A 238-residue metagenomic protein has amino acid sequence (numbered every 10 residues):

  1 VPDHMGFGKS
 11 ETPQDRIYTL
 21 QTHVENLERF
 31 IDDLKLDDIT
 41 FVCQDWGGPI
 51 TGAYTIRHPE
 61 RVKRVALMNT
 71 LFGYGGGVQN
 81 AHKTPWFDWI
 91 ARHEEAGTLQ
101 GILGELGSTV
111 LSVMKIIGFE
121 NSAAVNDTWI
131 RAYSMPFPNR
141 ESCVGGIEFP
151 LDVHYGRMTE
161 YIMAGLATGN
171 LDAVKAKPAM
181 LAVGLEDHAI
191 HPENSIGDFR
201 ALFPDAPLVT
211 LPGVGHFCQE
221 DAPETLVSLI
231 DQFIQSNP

Functional and structural regions predicted by a protein language model:
V1: Conserved SAM-binding motif I beta-strand of class I
F7-V42, W46-T210, Q219, N237: Flexible "cap/lid" subdomain of the alpha/beta-hydrolase fold that forms the substrate-access gate
V214-P223, V227: Catalytic histidine-centered segment of alpha/beta-hydrolase-like enzymes
L229-N237: C-terminal alpha-helix
